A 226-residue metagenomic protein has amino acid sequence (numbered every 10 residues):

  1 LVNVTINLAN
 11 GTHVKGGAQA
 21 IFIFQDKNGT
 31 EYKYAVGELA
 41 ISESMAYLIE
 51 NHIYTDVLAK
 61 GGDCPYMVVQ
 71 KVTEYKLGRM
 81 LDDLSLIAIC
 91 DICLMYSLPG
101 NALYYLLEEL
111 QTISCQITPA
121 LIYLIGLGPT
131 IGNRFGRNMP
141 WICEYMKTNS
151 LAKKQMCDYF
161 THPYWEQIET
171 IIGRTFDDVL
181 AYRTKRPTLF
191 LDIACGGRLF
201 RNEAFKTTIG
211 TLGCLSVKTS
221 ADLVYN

Functional and structural regions predicted by a protein language model:
L1, I41-M45, T73: Long, contiguous hydrophobic alpha-helical segments, chiefly transmembrane helices and signal peptides
L1-N28: Long, low-complexity, polar/charged, intrinsically disordered or flexibly structured peripheral segments
A9-H13, V36, G78-L84: Proteins with a high burden of low-complexity, intrinsically disordered sequence enriched in S/T/G/P/A and R, requiring
N28-E43, A59-D63: Short, charged/polar micro-motifs that form catalytic or ligand-binding hotspots
K33-V36, N51-L58, K71-Y75, R79: Long, acidic/polar, low-complexity amphipathic helices and coiled-coil-like
A40-Y54: An active-site-proximal "capping" alpha-helix that borders the catalytic cofactor pocket
K60-N226: Non-catalytic terminal regions of proteins
